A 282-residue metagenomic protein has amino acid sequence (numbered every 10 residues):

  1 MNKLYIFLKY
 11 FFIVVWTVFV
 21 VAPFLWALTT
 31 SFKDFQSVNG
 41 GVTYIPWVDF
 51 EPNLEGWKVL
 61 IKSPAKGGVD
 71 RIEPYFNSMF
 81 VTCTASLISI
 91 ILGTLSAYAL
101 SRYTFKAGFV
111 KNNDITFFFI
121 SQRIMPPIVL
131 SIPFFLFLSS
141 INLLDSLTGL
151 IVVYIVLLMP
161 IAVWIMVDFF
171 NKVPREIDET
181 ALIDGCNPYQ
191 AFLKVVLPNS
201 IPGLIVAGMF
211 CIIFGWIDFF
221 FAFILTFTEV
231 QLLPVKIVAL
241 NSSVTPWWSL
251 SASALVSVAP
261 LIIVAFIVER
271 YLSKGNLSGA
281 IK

Functional and structural regions predicted by a protein language model:
M1-K282: A hydrophobic, multi-pass inner-membrane permease signature
